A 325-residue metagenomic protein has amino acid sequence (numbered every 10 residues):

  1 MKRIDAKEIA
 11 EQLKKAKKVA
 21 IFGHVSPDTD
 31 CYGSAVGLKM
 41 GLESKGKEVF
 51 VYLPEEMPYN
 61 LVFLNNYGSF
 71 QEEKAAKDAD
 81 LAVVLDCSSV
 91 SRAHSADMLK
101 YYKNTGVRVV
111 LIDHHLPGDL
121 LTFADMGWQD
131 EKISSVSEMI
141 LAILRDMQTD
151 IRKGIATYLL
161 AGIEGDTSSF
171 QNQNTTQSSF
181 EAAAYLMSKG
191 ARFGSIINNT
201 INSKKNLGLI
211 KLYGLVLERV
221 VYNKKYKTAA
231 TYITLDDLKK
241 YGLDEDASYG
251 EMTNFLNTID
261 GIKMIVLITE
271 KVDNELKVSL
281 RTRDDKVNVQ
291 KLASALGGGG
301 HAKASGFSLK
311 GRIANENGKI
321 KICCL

Functional and structural regions predicted by a protein language model:
M1-K7, L99-V110, E131-I140: An acidic intrinsically disordered interaction segment
K2-V25, C31-V62, E72, K77-L81 (+2 more regions): Hydrophobic helix-and-loop "lid/oligomerization" segment in the mid-to-C-terminal part of catalytic domains
I4-E8, S91, I143-D146: Short, motif-level signal for alpha-helix interfacial/capping segments enriched in acidic residues and aromatics/proline
H24-V25, P54-E55, L85-S88, I112-H115 (+4 more regions): Fold-independent oxyanion-binding glycine-rich loops and adjacent beta-strand/coil segments at enzyme active sites
L38-K39, L99-Y102, W128, E181: Glycine-rich, phosphate-binding/catalytic loops in enzymes
Y67, E72-M126: Active-site cofactor/cluster-binding pocket
E72-E73, D97-K100, G127-D130, Q148-D150 (+2 more regions): A generic local secondary-structure boundary/capping motif
H114-A182: Short alpha-helices
